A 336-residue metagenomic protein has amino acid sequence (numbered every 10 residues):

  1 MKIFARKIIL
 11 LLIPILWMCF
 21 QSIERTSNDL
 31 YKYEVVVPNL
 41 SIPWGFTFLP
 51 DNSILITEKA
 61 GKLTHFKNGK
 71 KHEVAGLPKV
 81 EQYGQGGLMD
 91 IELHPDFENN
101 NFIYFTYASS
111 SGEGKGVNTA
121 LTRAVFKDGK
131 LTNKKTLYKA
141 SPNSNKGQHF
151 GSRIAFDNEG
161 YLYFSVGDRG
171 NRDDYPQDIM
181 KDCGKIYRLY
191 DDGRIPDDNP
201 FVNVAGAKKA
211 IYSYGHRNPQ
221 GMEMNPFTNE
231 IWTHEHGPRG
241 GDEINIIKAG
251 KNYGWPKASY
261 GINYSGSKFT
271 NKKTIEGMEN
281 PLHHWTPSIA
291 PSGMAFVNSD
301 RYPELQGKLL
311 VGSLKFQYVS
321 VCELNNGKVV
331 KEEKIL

Functional and structural regions predicted by a protein language model:
M1-R25: Bacterial Sec-dependent N-terminal signal peptides
K2, R6-K7, K59, R123 (+3 more regions): Basic side chains
I9-L11, S53, G61, K79 (+8 more regions): A residue-level detector for conformationally permissive "hinge/kink" positions
I23-R172, G221-M224, N229-G237, P287-G327: Acidic, Gly/Ser/Thr-rich repeat motifs that build Ca2+-stabilized beta-propeller blades
G86-L88, D96-E98, R169-E333: Beta-propeller domain segments
S109, Y138-P142, N203, G261-N263 (+1 more regions): Short, solvent-exposed aromatic-acidic interface loops
